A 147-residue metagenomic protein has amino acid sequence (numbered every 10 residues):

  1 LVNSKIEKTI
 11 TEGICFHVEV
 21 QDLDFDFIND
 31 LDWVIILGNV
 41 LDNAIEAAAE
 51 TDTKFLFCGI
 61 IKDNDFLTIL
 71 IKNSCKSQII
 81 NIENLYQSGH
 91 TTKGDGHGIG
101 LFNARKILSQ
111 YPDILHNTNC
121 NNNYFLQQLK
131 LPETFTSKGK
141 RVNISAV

Functional and structural regions predicted by a protein language model:
L1-E12: Short beta-to-alpha transition helix within the HATPase_c
F16-L37: Conserved short strand/loop->alpha-helix "switch" segment adjacent to the catalytic nucleotide/phosphoryl-transfer site
V18-D22, K62, C75, C120: Heptad-repeat coiled-coil segments of the DHp/HisKA dimerization-phosphoacceptor module
D30-D52, Q110: Conserved ATP-binding N-box helix of the HATPase_c
T51, F55-D65: Short beta-strand/loop element within the Bergerat-fold HATPase_c
L67-G98, V142: Glycine-rich/acidic phosphate-handling loop/turn and adjacent ATP-lid/helix of nucleotide-binding kinase/ATPase domains
G98, C120-Q128, T134-F135: Glycine-rich nucleotide-binding loop
N103-L115: Conserved glycine-/histidine-rich ATP-lid loop and adjacent helix of the Bergerat-fold HATPase_c
